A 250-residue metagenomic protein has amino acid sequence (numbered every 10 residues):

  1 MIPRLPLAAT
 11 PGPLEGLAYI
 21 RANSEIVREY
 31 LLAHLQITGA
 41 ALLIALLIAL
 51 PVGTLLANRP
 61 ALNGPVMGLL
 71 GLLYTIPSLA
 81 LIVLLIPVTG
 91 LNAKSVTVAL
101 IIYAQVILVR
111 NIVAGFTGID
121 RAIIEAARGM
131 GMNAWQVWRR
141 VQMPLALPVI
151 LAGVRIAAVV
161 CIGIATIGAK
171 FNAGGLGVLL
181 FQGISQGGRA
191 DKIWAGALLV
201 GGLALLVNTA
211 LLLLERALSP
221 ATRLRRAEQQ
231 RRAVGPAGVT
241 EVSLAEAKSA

Functional and structural regions predicted by a protein language model:
M1-A18, E29, T209-A250: Transmembrane alpha-helical segments of polytopic membrane transport and secretion proteins
I2-L42, Q182, Q186: Periplasmic/extracellular loop-to-transmembrane helix junction in inner-membrane transport proteins
I26-I37, I86-I107, L147, K192-A197: Loop-to-helix entry region at the N-terminal start of transmembrane alpha-helices in multi-pass membrane transporters
G39, I102, W135-I167: Transmembrane alpha-helices
L47-V52, S95-I124, L147, V154-I162 (+1 more regions): Membrane-embedded alpha-helices of multi-pass transport/permease systems
V52-L85, R110-A114: Cytoplasmic-entry segments and transmembrane alpha-helices of multi-pass inner-membrane transporters
F116-A146, Q186: Short helix-to-coil transition segments within interhelical loops that connect adjacent transmembrane helices
L176-L213: Hydrophobic alpha-helical transmembrane segments of polytopic membrane proteins
